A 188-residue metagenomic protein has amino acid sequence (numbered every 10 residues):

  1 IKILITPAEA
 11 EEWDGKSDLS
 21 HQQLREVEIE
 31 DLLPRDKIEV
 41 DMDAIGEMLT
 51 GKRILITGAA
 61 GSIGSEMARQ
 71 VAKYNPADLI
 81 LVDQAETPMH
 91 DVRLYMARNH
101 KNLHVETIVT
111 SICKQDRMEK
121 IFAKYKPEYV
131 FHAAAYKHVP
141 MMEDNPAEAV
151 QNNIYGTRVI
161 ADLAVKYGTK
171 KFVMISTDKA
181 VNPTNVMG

Functional and structural regions predicted by a protein language model:
I1, P76-A77, I121-F131, V139 (+1 more regions): Proline-aspartate-enriched helix->loop->beta-strand connector
I1-R53: Flexible, Lys/Arg-rich cytosolic regulatory linkers and terminal tails that connect or flank
W13-K16, Y129-H132, Y136-G188: Conserved Rossmann-fold NAD(P)-dependent oxidoreductase catalytic core, especially the SDR/UDP-sugar
R53-Y74: N-terminal Rossmann NAD(P)H-binding glycine-rich loop of SDR-like oxidoreductase domains
I80: Conserved beta-strand positions in the Rossmann-like core of class I SAM-dependent methyltransferases
D83-P88, I112: Helix N-cap at the beta1-alpha1 junction of Rossmann-like dinucleotide-binding domains, i.e., the first residues
A85, Y95, D178: Residues in the short beta-alpha loop(s) of Rossmann-like NAD(P)-binding domains
E106-Y129: Conserved Rossmann-fold cofactor-binding substructure of NAD(P)-dependent oxidoreductases
